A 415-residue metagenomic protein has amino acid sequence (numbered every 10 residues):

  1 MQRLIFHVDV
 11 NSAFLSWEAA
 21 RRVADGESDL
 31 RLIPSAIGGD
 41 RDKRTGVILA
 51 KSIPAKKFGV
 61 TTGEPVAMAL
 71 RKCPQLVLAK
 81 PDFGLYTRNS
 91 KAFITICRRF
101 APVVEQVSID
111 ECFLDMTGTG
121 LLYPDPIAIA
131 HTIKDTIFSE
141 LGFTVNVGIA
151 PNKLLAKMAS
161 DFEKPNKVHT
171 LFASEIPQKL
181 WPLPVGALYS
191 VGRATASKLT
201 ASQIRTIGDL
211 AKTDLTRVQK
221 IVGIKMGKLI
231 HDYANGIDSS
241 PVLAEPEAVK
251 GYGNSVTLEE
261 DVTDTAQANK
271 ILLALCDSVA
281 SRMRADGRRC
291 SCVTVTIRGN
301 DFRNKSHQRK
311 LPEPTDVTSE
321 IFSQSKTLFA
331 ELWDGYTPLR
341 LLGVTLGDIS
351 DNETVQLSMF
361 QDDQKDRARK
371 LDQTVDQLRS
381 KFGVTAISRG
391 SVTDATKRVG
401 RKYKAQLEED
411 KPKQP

Functional and structural regions predicted by a protein language model:
M1-L229, N235, S281, K365-P415: Gly/Gly-Pro- and Ser/Thr-rich, intrinsically disordered tail segments characteristic of DNA damage-repair and tolerance
N11-A13, R41-R44, N300-R303, I349-N352: Short, charged/polar surface micro-motifs in flexible loops or helix N-caps
P65-K72, P102-E111, S240-Y252, T296-N300 (+1 more regions): Short, compositionally biased low-complexity segments
V107-E111, A150-K153, R288-C292, T337-L341: Short Gly/Ser/Thr- and Asp/Glu-enriched loop/turn motifs at secondary-structure junctions
F113-G118, S306-R309, V355-Q361: Short, hydrophobic beta-strand segments
A187, T195-L339, D410: DNA-contacting surface of Y-family translesion DNA polymerases
V295, V344, G383: Hydrophobic, well-ordered secondary-structure elements that form the walls of internal hydrophobic environments
D316, E320-S380: C-terminal hydrophobic structural anchor segments that stabilize assembly/packing rather than catalytic chemistry
